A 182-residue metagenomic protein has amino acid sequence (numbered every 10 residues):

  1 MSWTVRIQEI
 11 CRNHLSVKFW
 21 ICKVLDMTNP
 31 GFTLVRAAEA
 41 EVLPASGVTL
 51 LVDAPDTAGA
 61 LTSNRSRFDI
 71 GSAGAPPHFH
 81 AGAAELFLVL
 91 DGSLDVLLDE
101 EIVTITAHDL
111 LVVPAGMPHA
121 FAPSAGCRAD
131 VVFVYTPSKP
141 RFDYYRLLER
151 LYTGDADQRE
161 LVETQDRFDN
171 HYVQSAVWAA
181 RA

Functional and structural regions predicted by a protein language model:
A40-P77, A83-A84: A short glycine-rich, His/Asp/Glu-containing loop-to-beta-strand
T57, A115-F142: Ligand-binding loop in jelly-roll beta-barrel domains
G71-S72, H108, G116, G126: Tight coil/turn sites that cap or link beta-strands
G82-A84, L88-L94, D99: Glycine- and acidic-residue-biased ligand/ion/polar-headgroup-sensing regions
E100-A115: Short acidic-glycine-tyrosine-enriched beta hairpin
R146-A182: Acidic/histidine-enriched, glycine/proline-rich intrinsically disordered or flexible terminal extensions
